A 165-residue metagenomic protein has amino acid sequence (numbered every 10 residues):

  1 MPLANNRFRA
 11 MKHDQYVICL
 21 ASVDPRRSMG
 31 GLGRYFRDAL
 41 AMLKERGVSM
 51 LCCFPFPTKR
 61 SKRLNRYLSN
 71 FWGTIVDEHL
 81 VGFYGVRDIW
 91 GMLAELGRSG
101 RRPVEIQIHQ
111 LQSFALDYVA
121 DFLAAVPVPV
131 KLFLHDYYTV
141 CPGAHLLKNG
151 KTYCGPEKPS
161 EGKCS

Functional and structural regions predicted by a protein language model:
M1-S165: Catalytic cores of nucleotide-sugar-dependent glycosyltransferases that transfer UDP/GDP/TDP-activated
